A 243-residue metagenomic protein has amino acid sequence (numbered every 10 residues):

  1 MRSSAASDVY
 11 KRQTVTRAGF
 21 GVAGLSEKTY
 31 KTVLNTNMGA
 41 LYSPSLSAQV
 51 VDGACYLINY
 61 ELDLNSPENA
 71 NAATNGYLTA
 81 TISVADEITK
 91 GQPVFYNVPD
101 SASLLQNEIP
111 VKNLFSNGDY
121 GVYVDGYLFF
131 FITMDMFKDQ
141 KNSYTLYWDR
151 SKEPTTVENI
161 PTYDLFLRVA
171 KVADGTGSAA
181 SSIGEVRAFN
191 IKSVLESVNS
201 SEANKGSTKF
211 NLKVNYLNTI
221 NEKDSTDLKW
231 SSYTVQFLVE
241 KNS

Functional and structural regions predicted by a protein language model:
M1-A6, Y10: Single conserved hydrophobic/aromatic residue that forms the stacking wall/gate of nucleotide- or nucleobase-binding
V33-Q49: Beta-strand/loop nucleic-acid-binding surfaces
A48-A70: Flexible glycine-rich surface loops and low-complexity tracts that mediate binding to linear polymers
L62-N75, N215-K229: Short acidic/polar inter-strand loop motif in beta-rich domains
E68-D135: Surface-exposed beta-loop interaction hotspot
K112-S181: Short helix-loop boundary/capping segments
V172-L217: Short, solvent-exposed, Trp/other aromatic-anchored flexible loops in extracytoplasmic proteins
K223-S243: Short beta-strand elements
